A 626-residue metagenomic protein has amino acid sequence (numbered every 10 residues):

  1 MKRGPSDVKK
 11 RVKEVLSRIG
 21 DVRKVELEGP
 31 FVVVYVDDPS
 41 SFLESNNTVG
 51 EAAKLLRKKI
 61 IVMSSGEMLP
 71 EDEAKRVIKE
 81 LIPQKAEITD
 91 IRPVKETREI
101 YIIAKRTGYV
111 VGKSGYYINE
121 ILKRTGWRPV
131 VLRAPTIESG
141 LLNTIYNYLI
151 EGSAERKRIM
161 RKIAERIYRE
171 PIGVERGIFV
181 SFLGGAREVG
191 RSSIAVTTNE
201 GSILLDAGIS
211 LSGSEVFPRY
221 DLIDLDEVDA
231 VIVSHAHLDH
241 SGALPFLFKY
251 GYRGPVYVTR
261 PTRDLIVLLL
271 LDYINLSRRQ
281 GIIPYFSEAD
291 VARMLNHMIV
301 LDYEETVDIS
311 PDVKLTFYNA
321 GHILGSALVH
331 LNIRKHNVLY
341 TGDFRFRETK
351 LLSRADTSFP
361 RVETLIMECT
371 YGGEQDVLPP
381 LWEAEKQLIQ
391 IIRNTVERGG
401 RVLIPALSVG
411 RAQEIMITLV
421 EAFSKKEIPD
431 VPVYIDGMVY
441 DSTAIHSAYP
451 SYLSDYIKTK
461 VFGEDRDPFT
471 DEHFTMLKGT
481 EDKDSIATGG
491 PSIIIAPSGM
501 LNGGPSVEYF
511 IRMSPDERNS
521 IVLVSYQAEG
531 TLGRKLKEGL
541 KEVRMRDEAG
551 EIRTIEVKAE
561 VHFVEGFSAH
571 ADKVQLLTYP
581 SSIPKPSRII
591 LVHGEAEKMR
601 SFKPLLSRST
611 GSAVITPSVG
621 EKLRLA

Functional and structural regions predicted by a protein language model:
M1-S153: RNA-contacting regions in translation and RNA-metabolism proteins, encompassing KH/S1 modules where present
P30-V32, I60, E99-I100, D226-D229 (+5 more regions): Short, surface-exposed connector motifs at secondary-structure boundaries
T48-A53, Y116-E120, T197-N199, N332-R334 (+6 more regions): Short, solvent-exposed amphipathic alpha-helical segments in soluble enzyme and RNA/protein-processing domains
T144-I232, H237, S241, F246-E414 (+2 more regions): His/Asp/Glu-rich metal-coordinating catalytic cores of metallo-dependent phosphodiesterases/hydrolases acting on
L388-L532, H593, S609: Hard-cation-handling environments
P515-E556: Redox- and metal-dependent alpha/beta enzyme cores, enriched for Fe-S-associated oxidoreductases and cofactor-handling
R546-Y579: Generic long, charged, amphipathic alpha-helical segments
L577-L606: C-terminal structured "cap/appendage" subdomains that terminate the fold
